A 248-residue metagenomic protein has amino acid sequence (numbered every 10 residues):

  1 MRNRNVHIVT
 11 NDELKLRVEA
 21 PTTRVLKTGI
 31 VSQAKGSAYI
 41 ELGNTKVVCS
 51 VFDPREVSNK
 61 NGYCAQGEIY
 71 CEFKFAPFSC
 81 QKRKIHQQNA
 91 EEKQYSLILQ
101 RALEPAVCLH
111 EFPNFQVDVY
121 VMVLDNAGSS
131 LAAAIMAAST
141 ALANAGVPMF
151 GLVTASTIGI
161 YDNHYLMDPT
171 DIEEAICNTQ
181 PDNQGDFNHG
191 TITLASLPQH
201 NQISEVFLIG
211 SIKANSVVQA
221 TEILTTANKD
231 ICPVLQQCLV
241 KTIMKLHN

Functional and structural regions predicted by a protein language model:
M1-N248: Polyanion-binding surfaces on beta-sheet-dominated domains and ring/shell assemblies
